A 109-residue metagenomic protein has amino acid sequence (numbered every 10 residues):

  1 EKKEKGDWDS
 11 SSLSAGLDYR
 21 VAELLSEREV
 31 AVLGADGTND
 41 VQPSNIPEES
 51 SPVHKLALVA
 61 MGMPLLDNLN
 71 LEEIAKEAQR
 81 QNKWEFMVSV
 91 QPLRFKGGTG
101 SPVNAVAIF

Functional and structural regions predicted by a protein language model:
E1-F109: Active-/binding-site microenvironments in catalytic and ligand-binding cores
